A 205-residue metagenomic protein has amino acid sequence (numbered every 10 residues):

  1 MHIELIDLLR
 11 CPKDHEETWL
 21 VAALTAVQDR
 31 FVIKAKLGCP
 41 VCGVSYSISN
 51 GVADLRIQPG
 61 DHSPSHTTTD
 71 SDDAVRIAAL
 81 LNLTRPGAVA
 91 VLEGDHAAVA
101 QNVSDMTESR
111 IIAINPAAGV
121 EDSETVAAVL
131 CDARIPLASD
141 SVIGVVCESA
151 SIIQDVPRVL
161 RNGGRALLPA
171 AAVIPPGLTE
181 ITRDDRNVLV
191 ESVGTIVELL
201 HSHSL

Functional and structural regions predicted by a protein language model:
M1-S65, L200, L205: N-terminal auxiliary segments of SAM/dcSAM-dependent transferases
L8, K13, V21, L55-R56 (+1 more regions): Conserved alpha-helix/loop element of class I SAM-dependent methyltransferases that forms part of the SAM/SAH-binding
P12, R134-A138, R158: Short, proline-centered helix/strand-breaking motifs
P86-A88, D140, N162-G164: Beta-strand-connecting loops/turns
P86-L137: Class I SAM-dependent methyltransferase SAM/SAH-binding core
D140-E148: Hydrophobic beta-strand segment of the Class I
S151-P175: A short glycine-rich, Lys/Arg-flanked "PGG" loop and its adjoining helix->strand segment in the class I
P176-L205: Core SAM-dependent methyltransferase catalytic element
